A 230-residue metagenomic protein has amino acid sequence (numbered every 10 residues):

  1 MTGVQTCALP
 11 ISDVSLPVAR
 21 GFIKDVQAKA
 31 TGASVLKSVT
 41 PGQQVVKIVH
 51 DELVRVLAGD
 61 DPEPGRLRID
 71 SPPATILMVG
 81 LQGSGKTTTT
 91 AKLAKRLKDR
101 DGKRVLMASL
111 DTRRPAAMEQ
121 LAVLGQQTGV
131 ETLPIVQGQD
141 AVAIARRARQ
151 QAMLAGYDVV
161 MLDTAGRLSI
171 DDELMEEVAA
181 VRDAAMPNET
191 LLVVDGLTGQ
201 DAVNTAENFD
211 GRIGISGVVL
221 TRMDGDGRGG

Functional and structural regions predicted by a protein language model:
M1, A8-T164, E177: Primarily NTPase-proximal linker/entry elements flanking Walker-type ATP/GTP-binding cores
T2-C7, R228-G230: Short, intrinsically disordered, charge-balanced linker/junction segments flanking boundaries in proteins
Q120, D140-A155, R167-G230: Conserved catalytic-core segment of NTP-binding enzymes
